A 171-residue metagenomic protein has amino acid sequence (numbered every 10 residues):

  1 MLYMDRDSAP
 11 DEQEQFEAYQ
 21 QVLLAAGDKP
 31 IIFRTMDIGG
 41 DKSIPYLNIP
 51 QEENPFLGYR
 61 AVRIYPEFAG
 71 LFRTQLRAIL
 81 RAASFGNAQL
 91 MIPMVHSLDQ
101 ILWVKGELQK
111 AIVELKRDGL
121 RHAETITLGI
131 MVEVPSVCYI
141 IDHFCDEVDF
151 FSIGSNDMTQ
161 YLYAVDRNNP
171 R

Functional and structural regions predicted by a protein language model:
M1-R171: Conserved alpha/beta-domain cores
